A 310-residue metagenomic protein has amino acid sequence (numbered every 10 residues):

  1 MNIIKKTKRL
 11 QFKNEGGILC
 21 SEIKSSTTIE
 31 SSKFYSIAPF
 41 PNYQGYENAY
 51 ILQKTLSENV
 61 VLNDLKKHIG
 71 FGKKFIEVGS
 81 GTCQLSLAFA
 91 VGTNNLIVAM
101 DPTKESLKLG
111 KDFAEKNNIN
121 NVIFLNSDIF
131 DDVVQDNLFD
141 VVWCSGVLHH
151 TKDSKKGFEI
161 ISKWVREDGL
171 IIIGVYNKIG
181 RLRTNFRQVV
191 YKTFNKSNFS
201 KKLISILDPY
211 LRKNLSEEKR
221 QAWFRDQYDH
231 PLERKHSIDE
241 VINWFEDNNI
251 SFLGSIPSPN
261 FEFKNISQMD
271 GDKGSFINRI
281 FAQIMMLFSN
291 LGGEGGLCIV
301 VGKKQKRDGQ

Functional and structural regions predicted by a protein language model:
M1-A38: N-terminal auxiliary segments of SAM/dcSAM-dependent transferases
E47-G72: Conserved alpha-helix/loop element of class I SAM-dependent methyltransferases that forms part of the SAM/SAH-binding
T82-T93: Conserved SAM-binding loop of SAM-dependent methyltransferases across substrates and taxa, primarily the Class I
N118-F130: Conserved SAM-binding strand-loop segment of SAM-dependent methyltransferases
V133-V141: A short acidic, Gly/Pro-enriched loop at the edge of an enzyme's catalytic core that lines a small-molecule cofactor
K155-E167: A short glycine-rich, Lys/Arg-flanked "PGG" loop and its adjoining helix->strand segment in the class I
L170-D208: Conserved class I S-adenosyl-L-methionine
E217-Q305: Rossmann-like AdoMet/SAM-dependent catalytic core
